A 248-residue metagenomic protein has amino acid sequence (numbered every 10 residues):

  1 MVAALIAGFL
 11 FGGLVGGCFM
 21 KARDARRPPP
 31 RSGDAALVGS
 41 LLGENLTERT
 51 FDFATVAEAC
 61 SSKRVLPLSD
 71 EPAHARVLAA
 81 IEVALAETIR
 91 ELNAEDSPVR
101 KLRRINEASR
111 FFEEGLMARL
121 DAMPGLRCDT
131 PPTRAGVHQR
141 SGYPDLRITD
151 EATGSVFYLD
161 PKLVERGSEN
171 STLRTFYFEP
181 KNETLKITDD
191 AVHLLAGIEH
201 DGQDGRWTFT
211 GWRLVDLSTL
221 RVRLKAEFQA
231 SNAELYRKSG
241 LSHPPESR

Functional and structural regions predicted by a protein language model:
A3-G16: Hydrophobic membrane-insertion alpha-helices, especially the h-region of bacterial N-terminal signal peptides
G16-A22: Juxtamembrane cytosolic interface motif at the C-terminal end of transmembrane helices
A25-G115: Interdomain/boundary linker segments immediately adjacent to catalytic/signaling cores
M117-T149, T153: A short acidic/basic microdomain associated with nuclease active sites
L146-I148, F157-E165: Conserved catalytic cores of phosphodiester-cleaving nucleases, focusing on short active-site segments
G154-Y158, W207: Short, mixed charged/polar active-site loops that provide acid/base catalysis or chelate metal/phosphate cofactors
V164, E169-I198: Short, charged, amphipathic alpha-helix that recurs within catalytic cores of restriction-modification and other
T188-R248: Domain-level recognition of nuclease-like catalytic cores that cleave nucleotide substrates
